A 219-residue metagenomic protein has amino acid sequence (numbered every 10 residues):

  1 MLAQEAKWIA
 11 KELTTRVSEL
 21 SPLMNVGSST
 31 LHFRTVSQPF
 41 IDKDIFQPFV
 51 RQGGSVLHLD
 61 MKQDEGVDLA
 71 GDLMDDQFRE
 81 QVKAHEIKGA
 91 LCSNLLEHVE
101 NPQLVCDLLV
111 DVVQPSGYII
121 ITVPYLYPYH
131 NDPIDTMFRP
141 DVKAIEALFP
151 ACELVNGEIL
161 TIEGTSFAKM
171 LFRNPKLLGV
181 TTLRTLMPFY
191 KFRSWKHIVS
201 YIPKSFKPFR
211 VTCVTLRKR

Functional and structural regions predicted by a protein language model:
M1-Q4, V26, K196: Helical cap/lid subdomain of alpha/beta-hydrolase-fold lipid enzymes that gates access to the catalytic pocket
M1-S18: Class I SAM-dependent methyltransferase Rossmann-like catalytic core, especially the SAM/SAH-binding loop
W8-E12, V26, N174: Extended interaction regions within the primary functional domain
T15, E19, P115, P150-A151: Secondary-structure boundary motif
R16, S29, V155: Phosphate/oxyanion-binding loops and surfaces in catalytic or ligand/nucleic-acid-binding neighborhoods
V17, V50, F206-K207: Short, flexible hinge/linker loops that cap or flank conserved catalytic cores
S21-N131, K143-E146, L216-R217: Conserved SAM-binding loop
R79, E100-V110, Y118-R219: S-adenosyl-L-methionine-dependent methyltransferase catalytic module, highlighting the catalytic core
